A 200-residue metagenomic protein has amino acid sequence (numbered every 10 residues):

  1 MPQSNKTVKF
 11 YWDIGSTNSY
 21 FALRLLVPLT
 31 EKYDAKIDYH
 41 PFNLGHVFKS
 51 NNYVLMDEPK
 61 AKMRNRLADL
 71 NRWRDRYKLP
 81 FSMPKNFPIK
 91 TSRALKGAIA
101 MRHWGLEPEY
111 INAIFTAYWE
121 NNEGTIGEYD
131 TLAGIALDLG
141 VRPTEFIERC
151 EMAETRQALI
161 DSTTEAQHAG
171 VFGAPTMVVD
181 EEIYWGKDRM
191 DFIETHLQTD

Functional and structural regions predicted by a protein language model:
Q3-K9, G15-A35, A113-D200: C-terminal cap of thioredoxin/glutaredoxin-like
I14, Y20-N121: Structural alpha/beta surface segment adjacent to cysteine/selenocysteine redox centers across thiol/disulfide enzymes
